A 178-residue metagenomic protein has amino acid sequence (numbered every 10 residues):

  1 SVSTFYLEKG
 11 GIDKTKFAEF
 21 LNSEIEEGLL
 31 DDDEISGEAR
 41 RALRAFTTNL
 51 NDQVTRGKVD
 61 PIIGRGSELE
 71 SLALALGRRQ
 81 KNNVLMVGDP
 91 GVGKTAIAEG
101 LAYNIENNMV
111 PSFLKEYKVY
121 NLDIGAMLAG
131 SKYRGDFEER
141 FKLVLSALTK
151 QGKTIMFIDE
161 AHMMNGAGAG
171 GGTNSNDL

Functional and structural regions predicted by a protein language model:
S1-L128, E138-Q151, I155-A169, S175-N176: Histone-fold recognition with a strong bias for associated Lys/Arg-rich disordered tails
S131: Short beta-loop-alpha junction of Rossmann-like oxidoreductase domains
